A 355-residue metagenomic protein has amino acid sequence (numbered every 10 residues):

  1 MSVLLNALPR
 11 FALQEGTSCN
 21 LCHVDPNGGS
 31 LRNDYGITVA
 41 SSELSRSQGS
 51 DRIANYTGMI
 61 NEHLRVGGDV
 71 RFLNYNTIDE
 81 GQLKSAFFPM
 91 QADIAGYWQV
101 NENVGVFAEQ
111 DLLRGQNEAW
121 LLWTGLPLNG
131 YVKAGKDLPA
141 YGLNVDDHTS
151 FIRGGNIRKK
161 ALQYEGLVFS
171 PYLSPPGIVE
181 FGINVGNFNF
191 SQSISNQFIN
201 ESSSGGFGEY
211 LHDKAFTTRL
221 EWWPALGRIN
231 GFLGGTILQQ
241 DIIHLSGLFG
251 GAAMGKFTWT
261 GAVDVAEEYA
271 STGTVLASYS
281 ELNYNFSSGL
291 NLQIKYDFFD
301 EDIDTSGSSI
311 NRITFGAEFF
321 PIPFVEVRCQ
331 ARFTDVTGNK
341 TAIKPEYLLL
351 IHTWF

Functional and structural regions predicted by a protein language model:
G16-P26: The canonical Cys-X-X-Cys-His
S18, L220, F319, I343-F355: Outer-membrane beta-barrel "beta-signal"
L21, G67, G105-F107, Y131-K133 (+7 more regions): Residue-level detector of the transmembrane beta-barrel scaffold of outer-membrane proteins
S30-R32, E62-N76, Q82-N200, H212-R228 (+2 more regions): Outer membrane beta-barrel
R46-I53, L64, M90-I94, N117-A119 (+6 more regions): Hydrophobic, lipid-facing positions within transmembrane beta-strands of outer-membrane proteins
R52-T57, V100-E102, T124-P127, V185-N187 (+8 more regions): Outer-membrane beta-barrel proteins
L73-E80, N103, G115, P139-L143 (+6 more regions): Sequence/structural signature of outer-membrane beta-barrel proteins
L211-D213, T218-D302: Detector for outer-membrane/organellar transmembrane beta-barrel domains, recognizing the amphipathic beta-strand
